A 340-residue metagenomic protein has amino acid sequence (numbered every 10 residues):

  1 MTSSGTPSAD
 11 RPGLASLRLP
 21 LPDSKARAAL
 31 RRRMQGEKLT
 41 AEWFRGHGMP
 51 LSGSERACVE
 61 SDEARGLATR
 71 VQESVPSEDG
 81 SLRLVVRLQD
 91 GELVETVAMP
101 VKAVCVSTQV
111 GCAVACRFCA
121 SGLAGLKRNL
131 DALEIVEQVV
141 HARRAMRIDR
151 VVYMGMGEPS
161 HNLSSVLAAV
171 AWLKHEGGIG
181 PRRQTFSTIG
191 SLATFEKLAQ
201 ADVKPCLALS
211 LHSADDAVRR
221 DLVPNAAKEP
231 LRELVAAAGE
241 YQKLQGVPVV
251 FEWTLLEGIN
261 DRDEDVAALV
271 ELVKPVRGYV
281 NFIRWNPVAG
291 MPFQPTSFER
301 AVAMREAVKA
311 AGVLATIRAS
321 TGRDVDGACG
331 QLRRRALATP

Functional and structural regions predicted by a protein language model:
M1-G91, G239-P248, L255-P340: Auxiliary Fe-S-binding modules of radical SAM enzymes
A64, S74-S77, S107-T108, S121 (+2 more regions): Short linear Ser/Thr-Pro motifs
L93-E95: Short, mixed charged/polar active-site loops that provide acid/base catalysis or chelate metal/phosphate cofactors
A98-M99, S165: Residue-level structural signal for beta-strand termini and adjacent loop
M99-E134, M146: Canonical Radical SAM [4Fe-4S] cluster-binding loop centered on the CxxxCxxC motif and its immediate flanking residues
E137: Cys/His-clustered metal-coordination modules, chiefly Zn-binding fingers
A142-T316: Conserved AdoMet/S-adenosylmethionine-binding subsite of the radical SAM
